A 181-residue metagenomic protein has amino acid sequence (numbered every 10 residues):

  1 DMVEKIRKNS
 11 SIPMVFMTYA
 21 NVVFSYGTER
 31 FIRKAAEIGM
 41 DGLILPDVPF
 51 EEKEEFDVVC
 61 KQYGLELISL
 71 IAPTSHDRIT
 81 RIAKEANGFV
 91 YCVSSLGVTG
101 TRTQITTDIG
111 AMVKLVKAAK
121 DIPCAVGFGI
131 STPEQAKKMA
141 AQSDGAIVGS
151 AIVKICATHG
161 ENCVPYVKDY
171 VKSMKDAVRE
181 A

Functional and structural regions predicted by a protein language model:
D1-L45, V178: Active-site beta->alpha loop and helix N-cap motifs at the rims of alpha/beta catalytic domains
D1-V15, V58-A72, T107-C124, Y166-A181: Alpha-helix-loop-beta-strand connector modules within alpha/beta enzyme cores
M14-T18, L43-L45, L67-L70, V90-C92 (+2 more regions): Hydrophobic faces of well-ordered beta-strands that scaffold small-molecule active sites in alpha/beta enzyme cores
M17-F24, P49-F50, L70-T74, V126-P133: Glycine-rich beta-to-alpha transition loops that act as phosphate-gripper elements at the mouths of alpha/beta enzyme
A35, I82, M139, G149 (+1 more regions): Conserved, mostly hydrophobic/aromatic
I38-I44, P49-E52, S94-T101, G129 (+1 more regions): Glycine-rich phosphate-binding active-site loops on the catalytic face of alpha/beta enzymes
T74-K84, V126, I130-A146: Catalytic cores of alpha/beta
T80-A118, I155-A157: Glycine/Thr-rich beta-alpha phosphate-binding loop at enzyme active sites
